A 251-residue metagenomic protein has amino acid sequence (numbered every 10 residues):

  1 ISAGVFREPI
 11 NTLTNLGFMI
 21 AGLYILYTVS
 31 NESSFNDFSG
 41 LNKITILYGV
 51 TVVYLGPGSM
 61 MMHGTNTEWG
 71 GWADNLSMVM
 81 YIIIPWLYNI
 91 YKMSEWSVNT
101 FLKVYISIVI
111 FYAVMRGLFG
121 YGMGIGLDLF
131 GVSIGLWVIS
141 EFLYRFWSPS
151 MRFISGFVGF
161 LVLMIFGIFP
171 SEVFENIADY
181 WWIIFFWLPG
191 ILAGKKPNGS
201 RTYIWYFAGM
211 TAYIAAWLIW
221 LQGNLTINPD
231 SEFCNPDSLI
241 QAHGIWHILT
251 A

Functional and structural regions predicted by a protein language model:
I1-F185, L192-W205, T211-A251: Early transmembrane hairpin module of multi-pass membrane proteins
